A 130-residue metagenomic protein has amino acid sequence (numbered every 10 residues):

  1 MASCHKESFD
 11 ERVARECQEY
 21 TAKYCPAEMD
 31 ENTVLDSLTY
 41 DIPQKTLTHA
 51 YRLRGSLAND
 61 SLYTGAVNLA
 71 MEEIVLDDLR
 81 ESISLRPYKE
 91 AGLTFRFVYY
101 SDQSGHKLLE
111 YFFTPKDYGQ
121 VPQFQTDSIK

Functional and structural regions predicted by a protein language model:
C4-E7: Bacterial signal peptide processing site
D10-T21: Alpha-helical transmembrane signal-anchor/signal-peptide segments
Y24-R54, F112: Post-signal-peptide N-terminal segment of Sec-exported extracytoplasmic proteins
D30-T39, E81-Q103: Short glycine-rich, low-complexity/disordered patches
Y40-E90: Mature extracytoplasmic domains of secretory-pathway proteins
Y99-K130: C-terminal partner/receptor-binding element of secreted or periplasmic proteins
